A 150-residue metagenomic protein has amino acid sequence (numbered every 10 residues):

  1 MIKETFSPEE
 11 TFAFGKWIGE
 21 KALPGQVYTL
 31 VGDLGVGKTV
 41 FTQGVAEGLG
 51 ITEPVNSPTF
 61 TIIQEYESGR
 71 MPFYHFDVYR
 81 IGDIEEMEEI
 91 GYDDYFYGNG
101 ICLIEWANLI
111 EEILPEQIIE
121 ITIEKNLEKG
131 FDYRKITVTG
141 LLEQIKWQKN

Functional and structural regions predicted by a protein language model:
M1, E85-M87, D93-N150: Short phosphate-coordinating micro-motif centered on Lys-Gly-acidic
M1-W17: N-terminal pre-Walker A segment at the start of P-loop NTPase domains
I18-G25: Phosphate-binding P-loop
Y28-L30: Hydrophobic anchor at the beta1->P-loop junction of P-loop NTPases
L34: The conserved Walker
K38: Conserved lysine of the Walker
I51-Y66: Short beta-strand-centered segment that lines the nucleotide-binding/catalytic pocket of NTP-utilizing
